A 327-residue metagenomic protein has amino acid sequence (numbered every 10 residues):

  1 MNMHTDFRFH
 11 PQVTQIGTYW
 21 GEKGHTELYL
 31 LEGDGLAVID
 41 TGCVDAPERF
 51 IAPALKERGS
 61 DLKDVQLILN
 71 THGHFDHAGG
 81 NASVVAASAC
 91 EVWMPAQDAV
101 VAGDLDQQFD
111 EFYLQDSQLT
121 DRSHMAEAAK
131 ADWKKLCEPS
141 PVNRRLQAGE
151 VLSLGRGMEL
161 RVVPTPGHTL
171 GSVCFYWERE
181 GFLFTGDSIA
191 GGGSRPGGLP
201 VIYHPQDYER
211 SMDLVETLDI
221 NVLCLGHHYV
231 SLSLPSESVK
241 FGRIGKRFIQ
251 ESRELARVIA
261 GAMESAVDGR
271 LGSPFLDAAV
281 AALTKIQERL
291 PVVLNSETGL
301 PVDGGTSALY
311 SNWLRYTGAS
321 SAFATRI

Functional and structural regions predicted by a protein language model:
H4-R58, C174-S188: Conserved beta-strand hairpin/beta-sheet module of binuclear metal-dependent hydrolase folds, prominently
Q12, L31, D40, H72 (+8 more regions): Divalent metal-coordination and catalytic microenvironments
A37-I39, L69, V92, F182-F184 (+1 more regions): Residue-level marker for buried hydrophobic side chains located in beta-strands that build the well-ordered beta-sheet
C43-A46, V151, E159-R247: Metallo-beta-lactamase
C43-R49, K56-S153: Active-site HxH/HxHxD metal-binding segment of metal-dependent hydrolases
P47-F50, R144, Y203-D207, L255 (+1 more regions): Soluble or luminal CAZymes and related metallo-dependent hydrolases
G242-G261: Short alpha-helical segments that sit at the start of domains
R257-I327: C-terminal regulatory/interaction regions
